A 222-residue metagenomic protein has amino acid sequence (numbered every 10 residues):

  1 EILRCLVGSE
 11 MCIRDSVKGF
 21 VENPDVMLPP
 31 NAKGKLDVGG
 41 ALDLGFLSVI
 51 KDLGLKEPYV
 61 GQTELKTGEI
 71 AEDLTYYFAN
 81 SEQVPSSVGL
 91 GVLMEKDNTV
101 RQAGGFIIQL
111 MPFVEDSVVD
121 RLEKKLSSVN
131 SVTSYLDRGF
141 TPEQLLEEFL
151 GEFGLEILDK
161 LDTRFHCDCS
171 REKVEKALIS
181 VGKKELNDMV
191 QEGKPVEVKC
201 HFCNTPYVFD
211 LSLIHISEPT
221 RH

Functional and structural regions predicted by a protein language model:
E1-I13, I214-H222: Single conserved hydrophobic/aromatic residue that forms the stacking wall/gate of nucleotide- or nucleobase-binding
R4, S9-E10, R14-D159: Interaction interfaces in information-processing and related assembly proteins
T133-S217: Cys/His-clustered metal-coordination modules, chiefly Zn-binding fingers
